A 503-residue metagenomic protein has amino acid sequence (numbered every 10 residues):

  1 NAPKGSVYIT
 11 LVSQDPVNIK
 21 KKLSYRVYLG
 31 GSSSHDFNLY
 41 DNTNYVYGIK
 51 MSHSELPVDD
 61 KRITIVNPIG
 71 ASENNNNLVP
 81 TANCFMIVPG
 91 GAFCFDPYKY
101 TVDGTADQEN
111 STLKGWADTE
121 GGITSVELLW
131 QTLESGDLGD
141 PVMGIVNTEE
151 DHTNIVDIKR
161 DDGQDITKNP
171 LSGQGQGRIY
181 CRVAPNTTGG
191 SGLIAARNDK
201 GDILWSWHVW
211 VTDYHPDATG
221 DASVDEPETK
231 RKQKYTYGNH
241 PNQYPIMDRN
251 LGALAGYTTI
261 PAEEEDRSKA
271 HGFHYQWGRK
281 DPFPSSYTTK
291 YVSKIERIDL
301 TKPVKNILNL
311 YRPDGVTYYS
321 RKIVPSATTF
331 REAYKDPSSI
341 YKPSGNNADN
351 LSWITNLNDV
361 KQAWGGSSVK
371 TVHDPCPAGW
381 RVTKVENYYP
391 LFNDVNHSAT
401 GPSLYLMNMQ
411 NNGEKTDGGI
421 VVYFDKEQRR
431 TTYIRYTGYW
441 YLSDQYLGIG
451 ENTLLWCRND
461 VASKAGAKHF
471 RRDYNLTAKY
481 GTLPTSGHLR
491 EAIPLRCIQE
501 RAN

Functional and structural regions predicted by a protein language model:
N1-L128, L133, L138-V146, N154 (+4 more regions): Extracytoplasmic cysteine-anchoring/structural motifs
T10, R182, L193-A195, H208-W210 (+5 more regions): Residues within well-ordered beta-strands of beta-sheet-rich folds
S13-V17, P185, N198-K200, R501: Surface-exposed loop/turn motifs at beta-strand-loop junctions within extracellular Ig-like and Fibronectin type III
P16-Y25, G201-I203, S463-G466, Y480-L483: Short, surface-exposed beta-strand/loop "edge" segments at domain boundaries and coil↔beta transitions
V126, M143-I145, Q176-R178, S223-V395 (+1 more regions): Short aromatic-cysteine micro-motif
G173-G189: Extracellular/luminal low-complexity segments enriched in Ser/Thr/Pro
G201, D213-P216, N411: Short edge-strand/loop segments of extracellular domains
A253, S338, K342-N503: C-terminal, surface-exposed recognition/capping segments
